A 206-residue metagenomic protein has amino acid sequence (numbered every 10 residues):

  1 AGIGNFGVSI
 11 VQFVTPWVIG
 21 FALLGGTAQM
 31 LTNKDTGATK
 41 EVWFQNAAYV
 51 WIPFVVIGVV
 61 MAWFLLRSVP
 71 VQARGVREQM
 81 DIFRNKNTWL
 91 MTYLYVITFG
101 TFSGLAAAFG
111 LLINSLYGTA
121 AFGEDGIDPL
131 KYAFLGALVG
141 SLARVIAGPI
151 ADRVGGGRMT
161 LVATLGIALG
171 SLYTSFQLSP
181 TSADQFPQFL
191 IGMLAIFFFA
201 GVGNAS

Functional and structural regions predicted by a protein language model:
A1-F6: Cytoplasmic helix-loop-helix junction between adjacent transmembrane helices in 12-TM secondary transporters
V11-T27, G110: Small-residue (Gly/Pro/Ala) motifs that create kinks and tight helix-helix packing interfaces
P16, K86-S141: Extracytoplasmic gate region of multi-pass secondary transporters
L24-I52: A membrane-interface helix-boundary motif in multi-pass transporters
I52-Q72: C-terminal membrane-cytosol helix-exit motif in multi-pass small-molecule transporters
R67-T92: Juxtamembrane intracellular "pre-TM" segments in multi-pass secondary transporters
A143-G156: Helix-to-loop junctions at the C-terminal end of transmembrane segments in multipass secondary transporters
G157-S206: C-terminal transmembrane helical hairpin of 12-TM major facilitator-type secondary transporters
